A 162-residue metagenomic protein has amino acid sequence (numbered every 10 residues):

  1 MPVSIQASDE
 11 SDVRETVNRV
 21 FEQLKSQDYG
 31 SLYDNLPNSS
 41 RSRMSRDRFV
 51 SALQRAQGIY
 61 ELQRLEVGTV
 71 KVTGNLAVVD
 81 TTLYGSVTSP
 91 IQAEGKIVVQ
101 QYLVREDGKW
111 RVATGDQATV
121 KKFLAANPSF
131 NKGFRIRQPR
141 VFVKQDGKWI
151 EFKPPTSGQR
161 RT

Functional and structural regions predicted by a protein language model:
M1-S4: Repeat-mediated protein-protein interaction surfaces in helical alpha-solenoids
R14-E22, S26-D80: Short solvent-exposed beta->alpha transition segments
V72-T162: Exposed beta-sheet edge and beta->alpha loop/turn motif
